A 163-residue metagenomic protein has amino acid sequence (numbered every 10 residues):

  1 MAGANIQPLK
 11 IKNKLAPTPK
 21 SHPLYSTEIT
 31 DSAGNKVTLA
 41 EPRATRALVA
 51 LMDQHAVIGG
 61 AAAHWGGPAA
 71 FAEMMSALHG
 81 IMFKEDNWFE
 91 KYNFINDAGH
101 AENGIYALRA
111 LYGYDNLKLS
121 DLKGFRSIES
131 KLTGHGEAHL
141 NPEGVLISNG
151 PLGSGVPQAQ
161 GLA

Functional and structural regions predicted by a protein language model:
M1-A77: Conserved acidic/glycine
A33, L48-G59, A69-A163: Cofactor-binding active-site loop characterized by glycine-rich and histidine/acidic residues
